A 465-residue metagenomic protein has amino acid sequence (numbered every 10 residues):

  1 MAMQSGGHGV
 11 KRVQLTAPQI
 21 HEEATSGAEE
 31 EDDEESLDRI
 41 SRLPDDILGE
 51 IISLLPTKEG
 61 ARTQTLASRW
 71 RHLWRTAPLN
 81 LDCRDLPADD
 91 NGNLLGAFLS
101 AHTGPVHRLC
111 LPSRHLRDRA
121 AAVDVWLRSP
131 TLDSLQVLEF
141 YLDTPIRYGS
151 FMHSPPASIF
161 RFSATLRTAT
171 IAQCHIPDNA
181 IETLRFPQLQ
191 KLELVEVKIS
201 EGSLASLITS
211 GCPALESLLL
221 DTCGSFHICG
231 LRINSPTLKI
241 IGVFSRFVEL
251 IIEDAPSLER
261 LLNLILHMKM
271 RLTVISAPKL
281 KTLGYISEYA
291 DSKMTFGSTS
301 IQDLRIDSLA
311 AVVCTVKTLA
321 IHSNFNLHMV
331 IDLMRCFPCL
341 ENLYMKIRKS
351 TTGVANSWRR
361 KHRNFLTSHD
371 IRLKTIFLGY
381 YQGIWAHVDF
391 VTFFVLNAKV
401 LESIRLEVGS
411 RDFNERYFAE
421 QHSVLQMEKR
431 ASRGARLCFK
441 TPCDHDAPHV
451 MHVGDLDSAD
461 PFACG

Functional and structural regions predicted by a protein language model:
M1-R42, P461-G465: CRL adaptor-proximal regions
A2-Q4, E29-N234: Leucine-rich repeat
D46, W74-A77, A101-H107, S129-V137 (+11 more regions): Leucine-rich repeat
L54, D85-G96, A101, R114-V123 (+10 more regions): Leucine-rich repeat
L79-R84, L109-P112, Q136-Y141, R167-A172 (+10 more regions): Conserved hydrophobic beta-strand positions in leucine-rich repeat
V137, I176-D178, S200, D221 (+6 more regions): Extracellular beta-strand scaffolds
R271-N324, C336-C339: Extended repeat-based solenoid scaffolds, especially LRR ectodomains and other repeat-derived architectures
E420-G465: C-terminal helix/juxtamembrane-tail motif
